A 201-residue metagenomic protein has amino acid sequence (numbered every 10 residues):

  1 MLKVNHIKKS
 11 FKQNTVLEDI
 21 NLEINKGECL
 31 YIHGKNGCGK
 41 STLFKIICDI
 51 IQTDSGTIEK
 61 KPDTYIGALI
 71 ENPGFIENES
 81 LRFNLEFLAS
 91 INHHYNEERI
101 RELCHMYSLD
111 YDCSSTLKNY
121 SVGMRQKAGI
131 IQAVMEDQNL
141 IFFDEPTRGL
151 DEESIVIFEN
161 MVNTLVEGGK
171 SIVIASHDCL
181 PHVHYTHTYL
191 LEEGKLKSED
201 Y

Functional and structural regions predicted by a protein language model:
L2-V4, L17-D19: Conserved structural motif at the start of ABC-family nucleotide-binding domains
H33-K35: The feature captures the beta-strand-to-loop junction immediately N-terminal to the Walker
C48: Helix-to-loop junction immediately C-terminal to a conserved catalytic motif
N72, N78-H93, R99: Q-loop/switch helix immediately C-terminal to the Walker
E97-D112: Conserved ABC ATPase "signature" region
I130: Hydrophobic anchor residue at the start of the ABC signature
I141-E145: Catalytic Walker B motif of ABC-type/P-loop ATPase nucleotide-binding domains
